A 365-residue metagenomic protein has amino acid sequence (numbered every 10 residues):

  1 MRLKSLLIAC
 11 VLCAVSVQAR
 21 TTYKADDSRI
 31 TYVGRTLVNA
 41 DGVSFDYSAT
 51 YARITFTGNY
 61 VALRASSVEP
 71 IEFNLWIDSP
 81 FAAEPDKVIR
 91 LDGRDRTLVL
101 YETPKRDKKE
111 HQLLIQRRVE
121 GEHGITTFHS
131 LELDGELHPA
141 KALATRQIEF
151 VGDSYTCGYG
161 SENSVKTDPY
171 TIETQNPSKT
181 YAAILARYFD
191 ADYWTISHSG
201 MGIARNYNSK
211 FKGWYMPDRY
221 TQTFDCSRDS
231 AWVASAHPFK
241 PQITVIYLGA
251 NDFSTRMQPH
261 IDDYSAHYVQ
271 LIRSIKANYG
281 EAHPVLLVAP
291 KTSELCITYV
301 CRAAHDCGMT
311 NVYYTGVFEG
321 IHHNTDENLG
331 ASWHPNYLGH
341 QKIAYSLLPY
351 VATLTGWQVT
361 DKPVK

Functional and structural regions predicted by a protein language model:
M1-T21: Bacterial Sec-dependent N-terminal signal peptides
A19-V151, Y155-T174, G356-K365: N-terminal secretory targeting modules
Y47-A49, G121-H123, T167-P259, K291-I297 (+1 more regions): Conserved SGNH/GDSL esterase-like catalytic core that processes O-acyl groups on lipids and polysaccharides
Q147, D192, H283-P284: Proline-centered loop/turn at the N-terminus of a beta-strand
F150, Y193-T195, Y314-G316: Conserved beta-strand scaffold positions in the cores of enzyme catalytic domains, especially in NTP/NDP-utilizing
Y155, G200-G202, E319-I321: Residue-level detector of flexible, active-site-proximal loop/helix-junction positions within diverse enzyme catalytic
S161-N163, N206-N208, T298-Y299, T325-E327: Short aromatic-enriched loop/helix-cap "lid" or pocket-rim segments at secondary-structure transitions that line
D218-V364: Alpha-helical cap/lid subdomain in secreted, periplasmic, or secretory-pathway luminal O-acyl-processing enzymes
